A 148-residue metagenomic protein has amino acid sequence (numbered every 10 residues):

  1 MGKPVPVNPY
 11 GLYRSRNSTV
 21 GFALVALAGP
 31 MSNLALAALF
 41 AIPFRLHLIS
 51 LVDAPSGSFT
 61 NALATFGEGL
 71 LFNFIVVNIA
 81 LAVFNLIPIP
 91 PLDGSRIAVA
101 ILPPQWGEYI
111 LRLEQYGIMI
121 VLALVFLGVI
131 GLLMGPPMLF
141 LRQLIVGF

Functional and structural regions predicted by a protein language model:
M1-F148: Hydrophobic transmembrane alpha-helices and their immediate loop junctions in multi-pass integral membrane proteins
